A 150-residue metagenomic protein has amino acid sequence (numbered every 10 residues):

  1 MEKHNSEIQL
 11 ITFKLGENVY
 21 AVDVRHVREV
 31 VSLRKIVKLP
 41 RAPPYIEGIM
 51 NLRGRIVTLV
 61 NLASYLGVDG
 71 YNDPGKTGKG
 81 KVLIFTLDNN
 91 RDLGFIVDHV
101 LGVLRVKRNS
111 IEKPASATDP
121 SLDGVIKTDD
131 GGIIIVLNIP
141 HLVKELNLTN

Functional and structural regions predicted by a protein language model:
M1-N150: An acidic, low-aromatic, low-complexity terminal/linker signal
